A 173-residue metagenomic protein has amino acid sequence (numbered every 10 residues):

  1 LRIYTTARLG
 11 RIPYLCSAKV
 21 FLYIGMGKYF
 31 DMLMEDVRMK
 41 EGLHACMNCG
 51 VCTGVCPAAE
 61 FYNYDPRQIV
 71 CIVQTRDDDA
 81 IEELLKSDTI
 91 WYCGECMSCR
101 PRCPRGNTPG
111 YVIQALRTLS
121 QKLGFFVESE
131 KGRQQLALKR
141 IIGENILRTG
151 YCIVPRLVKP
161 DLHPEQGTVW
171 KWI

Functional and structural regions predicted by a protein language model:
L1, I12-P13, G54, R67 (+1 more regions): Active-site-proximal helix/loop capping residues that flank conserved catalytic or ligand/cofactor
I3-Y4, R11-Y14, K19-Y23: Short, positively charged and aromatic/hydrophobic N-terminal segments
T6-L9, I69: Intrinsically disordered, low-complexity sequence elements enriched in Ser/Thr/Gly/Pro
A7, C16-A18, G54-V55, A115 (+1 more regions): Small-side-chain structural scaffolding
S17, L22-Y29, M34-N48, C52-T53: Flexible, acidic/Gly-rich N-terminal and inter-domain linker regions that tether and position cofactor-handling modules
Y23-R38, F61-W91, G106-Q166: Ferredoxin-type iron-sulfur electron-transfer modules in oxidoreductases and energy-metabolism complexes
G42-A59, S87-N107: Cysteine-centered iron-sulfur cluster-binding motifs in ferredoxin-type domains/subunits of redox enzymes
G167-I173: C-terminal, charged low-complexity interaction regions
